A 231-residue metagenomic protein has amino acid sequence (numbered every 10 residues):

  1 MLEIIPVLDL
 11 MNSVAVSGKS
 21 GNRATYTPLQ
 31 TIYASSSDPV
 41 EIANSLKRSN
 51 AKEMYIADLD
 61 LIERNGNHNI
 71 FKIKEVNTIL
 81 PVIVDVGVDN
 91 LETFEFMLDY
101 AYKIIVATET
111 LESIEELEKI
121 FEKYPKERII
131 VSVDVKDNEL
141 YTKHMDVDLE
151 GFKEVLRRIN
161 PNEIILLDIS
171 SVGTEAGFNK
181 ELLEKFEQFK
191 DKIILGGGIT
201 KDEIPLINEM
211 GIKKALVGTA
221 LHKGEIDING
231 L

Functional and structural regions predicted by a protein language model:
E3-M11, M54-I56, V82-V86, I104-V106 (+4 more regions): Hydrophobic faces of well-ordered beta-strands that scaffold small-molecule active sites in alpha/beta enzyme cores
L10-L29, D99-V172: Conserved anion-binding
N22-N44: Short catalytic helix/loop segments, enriched in acidic residues and glycine and frequently bearing histidine
K47, A51-I62, K72-T110: Active-site beta->alpha loop and helix N-cap motifs at the rims of alpha/beta catalytic domains
E53-N69, L166-E175: Glycine-rich, proline-tolerant flexible connector loops at the mouths of alpha/beta enzymes
N67-I73, H144-K153, A176-E184, L231: Charged helix-capping and loop-helix junction motifs
T78-K103, K119, K180-V217: Catalytic cores of alpha/beta
Y100-E116, I165-S171, G197-L231: Glycine-rich phosphate-binding active-site loops on the catalytic face of alpha/beta enzymes
